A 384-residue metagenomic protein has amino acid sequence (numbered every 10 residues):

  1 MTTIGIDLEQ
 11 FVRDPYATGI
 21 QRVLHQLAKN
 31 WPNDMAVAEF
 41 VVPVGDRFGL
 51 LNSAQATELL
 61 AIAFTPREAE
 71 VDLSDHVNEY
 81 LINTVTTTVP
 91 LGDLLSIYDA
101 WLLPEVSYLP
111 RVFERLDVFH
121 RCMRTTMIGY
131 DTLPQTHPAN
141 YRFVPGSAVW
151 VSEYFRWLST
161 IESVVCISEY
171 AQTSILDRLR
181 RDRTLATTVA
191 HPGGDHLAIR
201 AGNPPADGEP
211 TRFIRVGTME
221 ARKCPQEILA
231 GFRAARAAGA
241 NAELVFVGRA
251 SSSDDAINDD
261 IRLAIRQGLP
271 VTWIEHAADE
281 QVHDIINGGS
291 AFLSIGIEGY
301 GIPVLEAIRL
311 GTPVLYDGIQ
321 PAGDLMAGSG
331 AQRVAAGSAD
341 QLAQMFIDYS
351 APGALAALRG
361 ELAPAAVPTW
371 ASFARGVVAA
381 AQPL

Functional and structural regions predicted by a protein language model:
M1-L384: Carbohydrate transferase catalytic cores enriched for Leloir-type hexosyltransferases
